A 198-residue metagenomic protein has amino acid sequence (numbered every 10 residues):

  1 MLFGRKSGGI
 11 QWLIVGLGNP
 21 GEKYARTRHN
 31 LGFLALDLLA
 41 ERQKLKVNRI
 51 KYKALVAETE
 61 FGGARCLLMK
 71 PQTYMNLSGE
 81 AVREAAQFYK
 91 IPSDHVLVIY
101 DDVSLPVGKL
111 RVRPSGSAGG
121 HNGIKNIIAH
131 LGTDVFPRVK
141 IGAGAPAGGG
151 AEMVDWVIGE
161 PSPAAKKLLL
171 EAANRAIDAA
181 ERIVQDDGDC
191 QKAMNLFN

Functional and structural regions predicted by a protein language model:
M1-S115, K125-K140, A147-E152, G159 (+1 more regions): Nucleotide and nucleotide-moiety/phosphate-recognizing core
G120-G123: Hydrophobic alpha-helical segments within soluble ligand-binding/sensing domains
